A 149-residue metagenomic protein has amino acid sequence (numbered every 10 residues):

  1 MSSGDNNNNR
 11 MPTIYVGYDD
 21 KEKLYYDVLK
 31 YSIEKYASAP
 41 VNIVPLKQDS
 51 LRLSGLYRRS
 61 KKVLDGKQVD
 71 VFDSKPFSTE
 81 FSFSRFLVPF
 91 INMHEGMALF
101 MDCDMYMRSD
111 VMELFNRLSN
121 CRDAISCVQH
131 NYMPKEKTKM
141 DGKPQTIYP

Functional and structural regions predicted by a protein language model:
S2-P149: Glycosyltransferase catalytic domains, chiefly GT-A lineage
